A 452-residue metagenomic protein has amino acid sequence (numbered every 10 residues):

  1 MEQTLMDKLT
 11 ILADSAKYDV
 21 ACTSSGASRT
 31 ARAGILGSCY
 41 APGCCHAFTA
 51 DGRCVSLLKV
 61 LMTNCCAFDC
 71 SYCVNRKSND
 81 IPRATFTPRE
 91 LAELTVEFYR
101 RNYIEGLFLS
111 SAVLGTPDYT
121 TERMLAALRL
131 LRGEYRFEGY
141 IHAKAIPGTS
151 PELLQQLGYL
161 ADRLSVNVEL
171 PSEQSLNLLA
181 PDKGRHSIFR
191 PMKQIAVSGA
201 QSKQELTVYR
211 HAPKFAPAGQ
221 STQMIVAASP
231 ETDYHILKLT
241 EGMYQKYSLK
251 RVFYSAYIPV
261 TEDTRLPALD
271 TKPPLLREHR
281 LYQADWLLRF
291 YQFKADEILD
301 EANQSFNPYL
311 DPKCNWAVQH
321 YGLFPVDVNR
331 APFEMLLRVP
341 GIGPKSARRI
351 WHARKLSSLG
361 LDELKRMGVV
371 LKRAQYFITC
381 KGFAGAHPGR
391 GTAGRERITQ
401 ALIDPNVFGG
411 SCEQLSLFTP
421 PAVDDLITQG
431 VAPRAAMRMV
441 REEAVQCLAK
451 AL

Functional and structural regions predicted by a protein language model:
M1-C65, V370, I378, A386-L452: Flexible, acidic/Gly-rich N-terminal and inter-domain linker regions that tether and position cofactor-handling modules
M1-F68, Y72-T222, A227-P230, T261 (+1 more regions): Conserved Radical SAM active-site core
N177, F189-A196, A227-H235, E241 (+1 more regions): A structural motif corresponding to the C-terminal lobe/cap of the Radical SAM core domain
R265-L337, R373-L426, A451: Long, highly charged, low-complexity intrinsically disordered interaction regions that mediate electrostatic DNA/RNA
A353-R354: Residue-level signature of tetratricopeptide-repeat
D362-V369, R373-Y376: Short, amphipathic alpha-helical interaction segments embedded in low-complexity terminal/linker regions of eukaryotic
